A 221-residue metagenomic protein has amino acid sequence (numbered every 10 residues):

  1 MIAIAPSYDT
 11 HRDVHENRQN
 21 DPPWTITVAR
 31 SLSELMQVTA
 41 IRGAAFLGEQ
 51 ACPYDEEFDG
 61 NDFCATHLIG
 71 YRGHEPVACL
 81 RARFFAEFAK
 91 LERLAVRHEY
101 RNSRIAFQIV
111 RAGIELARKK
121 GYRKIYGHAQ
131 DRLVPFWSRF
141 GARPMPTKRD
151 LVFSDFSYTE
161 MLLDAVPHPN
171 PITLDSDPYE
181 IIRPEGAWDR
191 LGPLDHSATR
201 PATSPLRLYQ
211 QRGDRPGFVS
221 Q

Functional and structural regions predicted by a protein language model:
M1-W24, R118, D131-Q221: Terminal substrate-recognition subdomain of acyl/acetyltransferases
N17-V38: A short beta-loop-alpha structural element at the N-terminal edge of CoA-dependent acyl/N-acetyltransferase catalytic
L35-T39, Q50-E99: A conserved beta-strand-loop-helix scaffold within acyl/acetyltransferase catalytic domains
A86-F88, K124, F156-Y158: A generic structural signal for beta-strand entry/edge sites
V96, N102-E115: Conserved acetyl-CoA-binding loop-helix of GNAT-fold acetyltransferases
E115-Q130: Conserved GNAT acetyl-CoA-binding A-motif
